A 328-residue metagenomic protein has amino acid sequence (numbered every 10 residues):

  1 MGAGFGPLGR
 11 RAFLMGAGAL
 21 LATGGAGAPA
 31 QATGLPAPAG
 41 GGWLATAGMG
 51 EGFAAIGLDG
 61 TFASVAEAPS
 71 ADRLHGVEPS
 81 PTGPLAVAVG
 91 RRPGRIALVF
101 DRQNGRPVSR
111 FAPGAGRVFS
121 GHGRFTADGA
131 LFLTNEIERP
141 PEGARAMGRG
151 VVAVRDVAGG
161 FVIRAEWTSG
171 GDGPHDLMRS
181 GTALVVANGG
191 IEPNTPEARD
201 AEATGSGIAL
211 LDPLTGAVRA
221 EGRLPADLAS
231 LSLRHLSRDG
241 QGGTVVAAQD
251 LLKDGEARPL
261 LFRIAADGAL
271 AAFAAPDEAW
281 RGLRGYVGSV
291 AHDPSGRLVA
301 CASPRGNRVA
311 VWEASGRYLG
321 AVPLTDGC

Functional and structural regions predicted by a protein language model:
M1-L20: N-terminal secretory signal peptides and thylakoid transit peptides that target proteins across membranes
E67-A71, A112-A115, E166-G170, R223-L228 (+2 more regions): Surface loop/turn motifs at the tips and blade-to-blade linkers of beta-strand repeat domains
A68-P79, G83-V99, G105-F125: Blade-loop segments of beta-propeller domains
D72-P79, V118-R124, D172-M178, S230-H235 (+2 more regions): Repeated scaffold domains used in trafficking and secretory/extracellular systems, primarily beta-propellers
P81-T82, A127-D128, R179-G181, D239-Q241 (+1 more regions): Residue-level detector of Asp-centered blade-edge/turn motifs that repeat once per structural unit in beta-propeller
G114-R124, T134-M178: Asp-box/WD-like beta-propeller blade repeats and closely related beta-sheet repeat scaffolds
N135-M147, V186-T204, A247-R258: Short, conserved, GDST-rich strand-edge loop motifs in beta-rich repeat architectures
R149-V157, A203-P213, P259-D267: Beta-propeller blade signature
